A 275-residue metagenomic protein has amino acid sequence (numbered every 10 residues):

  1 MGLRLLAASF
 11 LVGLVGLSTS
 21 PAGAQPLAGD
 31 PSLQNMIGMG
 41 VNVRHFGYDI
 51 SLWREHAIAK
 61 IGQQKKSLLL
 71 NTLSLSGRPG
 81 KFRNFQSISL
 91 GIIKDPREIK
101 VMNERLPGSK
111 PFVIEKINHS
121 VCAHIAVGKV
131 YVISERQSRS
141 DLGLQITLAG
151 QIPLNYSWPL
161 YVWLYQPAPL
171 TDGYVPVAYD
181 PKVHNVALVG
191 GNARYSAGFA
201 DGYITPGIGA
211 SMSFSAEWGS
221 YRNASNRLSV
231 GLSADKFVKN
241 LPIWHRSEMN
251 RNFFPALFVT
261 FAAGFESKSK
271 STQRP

Functional and structural regions predicted by a protein language model:
L6-S18: Bacterial N-terminal signal peptides
Q25-L33, I58-F85, R97, I133-L144 (+2 more regions): Short loop/turn motifs that connect adjacent beta-strands in outer-membrane beta-barrel proteins
L27, M36-G40, S109-E115, R136 (+2 more regions): Extracellular loop and loop/strand-boundary signature of outer-membrane beta-barrel proteins
L33-I37, R44-Y48, F82-N84, H119-A123 (+4 more regions): Residues that define the transmembrane beta-barrel architecture of outer-membrane proteins
M39-V41, Q86-L90, I125-V127, I146-G150 (+2 more regions): Membrane-embedded beta-strand positions of outer-membrane beta-barrel proteins
V43-G47, H56, L90-P96, K129-Y131 (+3 more regions): Transmembrane beta-strands of outer-membrane beta-barrel pores
L73-S74, F85-C122, V130, S134-S138: Outer-membrane beta-barrel translocator/channel fold
A149-S229, S233-N250, F254, A263-S267: Outer-membrane beta-barrel transmembrane domain signature
